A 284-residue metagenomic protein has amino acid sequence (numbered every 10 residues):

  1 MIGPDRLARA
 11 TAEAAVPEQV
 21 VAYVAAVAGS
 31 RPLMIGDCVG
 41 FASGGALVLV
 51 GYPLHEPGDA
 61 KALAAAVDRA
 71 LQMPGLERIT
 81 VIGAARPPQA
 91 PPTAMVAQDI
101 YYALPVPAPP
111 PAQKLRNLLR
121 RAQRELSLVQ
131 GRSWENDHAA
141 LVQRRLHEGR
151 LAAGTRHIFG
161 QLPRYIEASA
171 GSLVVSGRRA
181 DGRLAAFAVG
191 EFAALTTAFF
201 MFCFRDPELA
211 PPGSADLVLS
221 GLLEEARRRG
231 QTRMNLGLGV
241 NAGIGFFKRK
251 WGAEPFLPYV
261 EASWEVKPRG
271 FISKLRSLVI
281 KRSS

Functional and structural regions predicted by a protein language model:
M1-Q19, S263-S284: Membrane-proximal basic amphipathic "stem/tether" segments
I2-G44, A84-M95, I100-P211, S220: A conserved beta-strand-loop-helix scaffold within acyl/acetyltransferase catalytic domains
A25-I82: N-terminal accessory interaction module
R69-A70, Y165, G221, E225: A generic secondary-structure signal
A70-L71, A122, A226, K248: Generic structural signal for hydrophobic
Q72-A85, A226-G237: Conserved GNAT acetyl-CoA-binding A-motif
T80, Q130-R132, N235, L257: A generic structural-conservation signal
G171-S273: Aromatic (often tryptophan-rich) hydrophobic motifs at membrane interfaces
